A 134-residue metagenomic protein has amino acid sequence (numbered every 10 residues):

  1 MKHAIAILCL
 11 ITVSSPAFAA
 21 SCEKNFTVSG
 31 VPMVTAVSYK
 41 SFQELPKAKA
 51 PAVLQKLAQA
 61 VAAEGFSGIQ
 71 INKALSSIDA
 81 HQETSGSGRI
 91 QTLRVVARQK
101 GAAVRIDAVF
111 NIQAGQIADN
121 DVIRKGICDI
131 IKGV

Functional and structural regions predicted by a protein language model:
M1-A4: Positively charged n-region of N-terminal signal peptides that target proteins for export
I7: Acidic (Asp/Glu) carboxylate-rich active-site/surface patches
L10-I11: Short, linear, compositionally biased motifs with a strong N-terminal bias
S14-A17: N-terminal signal peptide c-region/cleavage motif recognized by signal peptidases
A20-V134: Ser/Thr-rich, low-complexity intrinsically disordered terminal regions
